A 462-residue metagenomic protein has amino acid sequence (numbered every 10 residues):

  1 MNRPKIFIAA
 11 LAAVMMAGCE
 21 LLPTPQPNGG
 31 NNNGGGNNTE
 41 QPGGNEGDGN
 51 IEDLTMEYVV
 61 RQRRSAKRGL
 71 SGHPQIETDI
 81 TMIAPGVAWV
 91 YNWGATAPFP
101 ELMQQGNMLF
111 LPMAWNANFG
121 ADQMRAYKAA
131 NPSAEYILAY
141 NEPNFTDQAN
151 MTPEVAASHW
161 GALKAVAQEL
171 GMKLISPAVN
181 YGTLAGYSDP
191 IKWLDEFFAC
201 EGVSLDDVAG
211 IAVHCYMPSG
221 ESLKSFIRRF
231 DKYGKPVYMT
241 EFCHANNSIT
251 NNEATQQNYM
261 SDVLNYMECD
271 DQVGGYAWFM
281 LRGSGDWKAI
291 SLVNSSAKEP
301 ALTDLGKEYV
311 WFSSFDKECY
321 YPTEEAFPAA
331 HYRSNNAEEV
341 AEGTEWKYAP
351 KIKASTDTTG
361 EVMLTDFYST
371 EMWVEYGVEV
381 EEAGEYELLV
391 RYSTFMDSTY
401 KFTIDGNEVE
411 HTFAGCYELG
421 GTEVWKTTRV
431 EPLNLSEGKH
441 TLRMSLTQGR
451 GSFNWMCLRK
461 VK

Functional and structural regions predicted by a protein language model:
M1-F7: Bacterial N-terminal signal peptides that target proteins for export
I6, A13-Q62: Bacterial Sec-dependent N-terminal signal peptides
Q26-N28, E40-G43, D48, D316-K462: Extracytoplasmic
S65-I137: N-terminal carbohydrate-binding/catalytic regions of secreted carbohydrate-active enzymes
N92, P112, N141, I191-N247 (+1 more regions): Aromatic- and acid-rich polysaccharide-binding/catalytic face of secreted or lumenal carbohydrate-active enzymes
L109-L111, D270-G274, F279-A330: Aromatic-rich peripheral "rim/lid" segments of glycoside hydrolase catalytic domains that contact and position glycan
N131-P153, L174-A185, S204-C215, M239 (+1 more regions): Active-site groove signature of glycoside hydrolases
I175-S176, G182-G186, K232-M260, F279-S296: Active-site clefts of carbohydrate-active enzymes
